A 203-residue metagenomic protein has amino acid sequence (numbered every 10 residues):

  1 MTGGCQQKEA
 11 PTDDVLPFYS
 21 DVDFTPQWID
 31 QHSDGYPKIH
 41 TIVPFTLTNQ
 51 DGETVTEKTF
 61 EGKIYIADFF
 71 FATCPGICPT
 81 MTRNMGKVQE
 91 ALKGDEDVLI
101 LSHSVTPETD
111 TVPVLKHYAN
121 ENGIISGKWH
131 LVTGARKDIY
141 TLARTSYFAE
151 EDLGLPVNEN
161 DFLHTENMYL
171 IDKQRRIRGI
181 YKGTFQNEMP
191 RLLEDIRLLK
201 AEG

Functional and structural regions predicted by a protein language model:
M1-P44, G203: N-terminal targeting signals for export/organelle localization
H40-I42, K63, L163-T165: Short, small/polar residue-rich loop motifs at catalytic or cofactor-binding pockets
T46-L47, L170: Hydrophobic beta-strand positions
V55-M85, I100-L101: Short active-site neighborhood of thiol/selenol oxidoreductases, capturing the structured segment around
T82-L142: Structural microenvironment flanking redox-active thiols in thiol-disulfide oxidoreductases
W129, R144-D152, L163-Y169: Structural micro-motif
G154-G203: Thiol-/selenol-based redox modules, centered on thioredoxin-like and closely related oxidoreductase domains
